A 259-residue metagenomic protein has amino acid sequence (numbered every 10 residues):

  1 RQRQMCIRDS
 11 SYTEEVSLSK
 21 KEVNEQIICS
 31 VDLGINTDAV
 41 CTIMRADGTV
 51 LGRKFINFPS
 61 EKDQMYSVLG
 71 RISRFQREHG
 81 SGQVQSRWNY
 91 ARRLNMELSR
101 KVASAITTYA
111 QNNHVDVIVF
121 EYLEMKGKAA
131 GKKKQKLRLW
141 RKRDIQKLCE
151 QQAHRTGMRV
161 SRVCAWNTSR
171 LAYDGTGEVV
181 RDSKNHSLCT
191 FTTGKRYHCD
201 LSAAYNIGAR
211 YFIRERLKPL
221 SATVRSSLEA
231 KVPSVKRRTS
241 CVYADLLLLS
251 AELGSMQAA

Functional and structural regions predicted by a protein language model:
Q2-I7: Short, small-residue-biased leader/transition segments that mark boundaries at the very start of proteins
R8-A259: Positively charged, helix-rich recognition surfaces that bind polyanionic ligands
